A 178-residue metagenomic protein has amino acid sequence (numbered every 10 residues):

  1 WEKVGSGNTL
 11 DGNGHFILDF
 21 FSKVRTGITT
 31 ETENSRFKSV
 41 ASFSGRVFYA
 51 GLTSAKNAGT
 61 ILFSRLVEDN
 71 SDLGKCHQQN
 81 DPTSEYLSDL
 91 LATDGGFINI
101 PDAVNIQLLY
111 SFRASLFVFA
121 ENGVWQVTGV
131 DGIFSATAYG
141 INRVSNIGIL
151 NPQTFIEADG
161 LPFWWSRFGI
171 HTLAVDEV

Functional and structural regions predicted by a protein language model:
W1-V178: Recognizes the extracellular SEMA beta-propeller fold with strongest preference for semaphorin/plexin SEMA domains
